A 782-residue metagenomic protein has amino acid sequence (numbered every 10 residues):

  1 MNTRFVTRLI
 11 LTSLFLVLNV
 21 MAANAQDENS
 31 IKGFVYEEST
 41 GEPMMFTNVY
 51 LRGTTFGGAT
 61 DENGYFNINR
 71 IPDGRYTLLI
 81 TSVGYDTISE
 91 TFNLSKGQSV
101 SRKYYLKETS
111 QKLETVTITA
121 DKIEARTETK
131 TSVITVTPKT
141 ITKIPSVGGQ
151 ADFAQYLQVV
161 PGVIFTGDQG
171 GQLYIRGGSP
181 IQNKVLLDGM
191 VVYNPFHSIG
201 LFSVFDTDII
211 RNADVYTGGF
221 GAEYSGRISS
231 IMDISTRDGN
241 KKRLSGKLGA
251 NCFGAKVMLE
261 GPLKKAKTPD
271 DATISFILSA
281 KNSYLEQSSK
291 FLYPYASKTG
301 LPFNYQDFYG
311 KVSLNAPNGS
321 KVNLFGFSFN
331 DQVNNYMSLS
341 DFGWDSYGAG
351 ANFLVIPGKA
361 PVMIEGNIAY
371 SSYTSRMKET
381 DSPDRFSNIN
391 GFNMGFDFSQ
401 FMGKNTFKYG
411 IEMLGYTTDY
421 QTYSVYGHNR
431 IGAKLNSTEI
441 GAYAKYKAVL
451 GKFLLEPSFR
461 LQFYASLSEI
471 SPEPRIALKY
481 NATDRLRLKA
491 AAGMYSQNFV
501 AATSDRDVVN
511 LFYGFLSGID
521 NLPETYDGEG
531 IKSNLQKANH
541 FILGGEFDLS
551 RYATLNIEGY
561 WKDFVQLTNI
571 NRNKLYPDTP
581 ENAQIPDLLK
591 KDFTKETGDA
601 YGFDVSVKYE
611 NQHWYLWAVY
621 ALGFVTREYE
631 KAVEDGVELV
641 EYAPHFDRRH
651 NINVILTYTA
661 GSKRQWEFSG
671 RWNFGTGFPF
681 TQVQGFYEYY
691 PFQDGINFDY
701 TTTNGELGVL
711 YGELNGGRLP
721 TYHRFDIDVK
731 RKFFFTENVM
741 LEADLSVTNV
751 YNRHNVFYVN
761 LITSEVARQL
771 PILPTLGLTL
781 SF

Functional and structural regions predicted by a protein language model:
A23-T115, T119: Periplasm-facing N-terminal accessory domains of Gram-negative outer-membrane beta-barrel systems
D86, N93-K96, T119-I181, L186-F220 (+1 more regions): Periplasmic N-terminal accessory/gating domains of Gram-negative outer-membrane beta-barrel systems
V100-Y104, F153-Y156, G171-L173, G200-D206 (+4 more regions): N-terminal periplasmic accessory domains that precede and gate Gram-negative outer-membrane beta-barrel machines
Q158, D341-F342, G350-I356, Y495-N556 (+2 more regions): Outer-membrane beta-barrel signature, preferentially recognizing the C-terminal barrel domain of Gram-negative
N251-Y284, Y295-Q332, D341-M363, Q400-F407: Transmembrane beta-barrel wall of Gram-negative outer-membrane proteins
G391-G395, A433-Y443, N534, T554-W617 (+2 more regions): Outer membrane beta-barrel strand-and-loop segments of large Gram-negative receptors, especially TonB-dependent
V449, Y560-D563, N582-P679: Gram-negative outer-membrane beta-barrel transporters
N673-G705, R718-D726, K730-F782: C-terminal beta-signal and adjacent terminal beta-strands/loops of Gram-negative outer-membrane beta-barrel proteins
